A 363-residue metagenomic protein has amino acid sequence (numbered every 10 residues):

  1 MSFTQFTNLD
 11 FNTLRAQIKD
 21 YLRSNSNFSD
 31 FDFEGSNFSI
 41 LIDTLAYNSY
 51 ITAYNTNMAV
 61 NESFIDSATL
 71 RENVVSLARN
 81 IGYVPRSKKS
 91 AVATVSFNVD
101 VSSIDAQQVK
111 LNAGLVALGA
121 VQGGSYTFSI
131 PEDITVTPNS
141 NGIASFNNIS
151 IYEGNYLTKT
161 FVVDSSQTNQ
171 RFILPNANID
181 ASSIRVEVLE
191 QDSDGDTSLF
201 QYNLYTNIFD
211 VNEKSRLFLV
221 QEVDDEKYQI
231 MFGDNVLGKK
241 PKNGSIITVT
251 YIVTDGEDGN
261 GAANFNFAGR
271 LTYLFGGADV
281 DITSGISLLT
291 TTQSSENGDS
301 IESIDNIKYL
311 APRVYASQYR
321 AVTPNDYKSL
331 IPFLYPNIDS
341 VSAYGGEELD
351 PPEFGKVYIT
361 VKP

Functional and structural regions predicted by a protein language model:
M1-P363: Signature of Asx- and small-polar-rich beta-strand/turn repeats characteristic of beta-solenoid architectures
